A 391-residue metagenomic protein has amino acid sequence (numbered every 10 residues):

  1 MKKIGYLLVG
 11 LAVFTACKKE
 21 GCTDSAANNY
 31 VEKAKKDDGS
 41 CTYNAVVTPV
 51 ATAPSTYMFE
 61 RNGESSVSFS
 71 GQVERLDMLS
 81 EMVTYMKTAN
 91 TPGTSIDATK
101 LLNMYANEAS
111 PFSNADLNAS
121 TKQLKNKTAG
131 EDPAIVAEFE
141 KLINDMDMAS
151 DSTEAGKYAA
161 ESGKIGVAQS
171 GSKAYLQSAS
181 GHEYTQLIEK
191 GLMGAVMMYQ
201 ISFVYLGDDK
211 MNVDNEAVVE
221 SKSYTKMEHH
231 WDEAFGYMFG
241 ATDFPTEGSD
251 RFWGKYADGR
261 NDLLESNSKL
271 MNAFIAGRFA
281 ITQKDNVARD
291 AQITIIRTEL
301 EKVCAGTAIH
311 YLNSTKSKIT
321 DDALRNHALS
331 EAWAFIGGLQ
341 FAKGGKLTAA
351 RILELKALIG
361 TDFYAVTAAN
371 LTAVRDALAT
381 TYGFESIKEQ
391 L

Functional and structural regions predicted by a protein language model:
I4-Y6, A12-M58, E389-L391: Bacterial Sec-dependent N-terminal signal peptides
L7-L8, A234: Intrinsically disordered, low-complexity segments enriched in polar/charged small residues
L8-V9, E81: A periodicity- and composition-biased signal for non-globular, repetitive helical segments
A45-L391: Mature extracytoplasmic or organellar-lumen-exposed domains after removal of signal/transit peptides
